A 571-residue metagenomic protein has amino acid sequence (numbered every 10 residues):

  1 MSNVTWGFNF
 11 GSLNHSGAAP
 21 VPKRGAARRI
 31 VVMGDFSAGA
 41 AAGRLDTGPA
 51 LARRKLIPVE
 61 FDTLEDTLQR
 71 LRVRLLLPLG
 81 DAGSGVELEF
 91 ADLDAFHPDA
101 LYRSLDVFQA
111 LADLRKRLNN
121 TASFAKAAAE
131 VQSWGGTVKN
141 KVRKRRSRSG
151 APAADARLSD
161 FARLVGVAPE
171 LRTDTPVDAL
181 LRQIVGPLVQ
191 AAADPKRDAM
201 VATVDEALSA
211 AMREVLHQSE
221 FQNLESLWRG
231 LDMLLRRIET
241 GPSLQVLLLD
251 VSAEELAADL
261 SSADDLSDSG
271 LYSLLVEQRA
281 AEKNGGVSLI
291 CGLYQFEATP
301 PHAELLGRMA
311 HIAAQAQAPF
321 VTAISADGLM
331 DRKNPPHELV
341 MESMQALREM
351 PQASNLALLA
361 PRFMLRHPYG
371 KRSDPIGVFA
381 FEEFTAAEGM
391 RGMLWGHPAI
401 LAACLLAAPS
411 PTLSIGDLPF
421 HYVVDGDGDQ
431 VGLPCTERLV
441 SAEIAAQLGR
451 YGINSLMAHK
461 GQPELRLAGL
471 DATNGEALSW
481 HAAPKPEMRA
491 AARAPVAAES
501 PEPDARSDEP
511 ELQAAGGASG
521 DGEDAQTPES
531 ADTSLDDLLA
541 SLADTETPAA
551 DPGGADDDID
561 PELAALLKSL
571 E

Functional and structural regions predicted by a protein language model:
S2-V4, N9, N14-A100: Compact, well-ordered interaction domains used in eukaryotic information-processing assemblies
V21, L56-V59, T63, L68-R70 (+12 more regions): Charged, alpha-helix-enriched surfaces in structured cytosolic catalytic cores of large nucleotide-utilizing machines
V73-R197, V204-A211: Long, charged, helix-rich clamp/arm modules that form nucleic acid-engaging surfaces of large nucleic-acid-processing
V142-K196, L216, E239, D250-E254 (+3 more regions): A glycine- and small-residue-enriched flexible loop/hinge signal that marks low-structured segments
A191-L248: Amphipathic alpha-helical packing elements
E225-W228, S262-L275, P301-I312: Well-ordered, non-membrane alpha-helical segments in soluble/globular domains
V246-A281: A short, well-structured beta->alpha microelement
S500-L570: Intrinsically disordered, low-complexity acidic segments enriched in Asp/Glu and Pro
